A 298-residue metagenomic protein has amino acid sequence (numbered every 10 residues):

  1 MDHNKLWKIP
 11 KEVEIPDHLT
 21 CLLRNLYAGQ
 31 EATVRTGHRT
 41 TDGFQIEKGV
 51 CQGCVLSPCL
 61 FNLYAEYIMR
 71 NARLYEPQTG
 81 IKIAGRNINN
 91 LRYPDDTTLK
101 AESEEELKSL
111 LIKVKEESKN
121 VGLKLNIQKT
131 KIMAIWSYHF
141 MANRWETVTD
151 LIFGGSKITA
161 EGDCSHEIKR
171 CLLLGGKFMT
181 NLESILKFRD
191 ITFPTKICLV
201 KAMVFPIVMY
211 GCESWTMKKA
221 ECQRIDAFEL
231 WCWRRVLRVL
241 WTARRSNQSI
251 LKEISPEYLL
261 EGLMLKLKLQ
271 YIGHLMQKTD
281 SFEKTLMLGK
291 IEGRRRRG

Functional and structural regions predicted by a protein language model:
H3-L6, E12-T20, N25, E31-G298: Short linear motifs embedded in intrinsically disordered, charge-biased segments
